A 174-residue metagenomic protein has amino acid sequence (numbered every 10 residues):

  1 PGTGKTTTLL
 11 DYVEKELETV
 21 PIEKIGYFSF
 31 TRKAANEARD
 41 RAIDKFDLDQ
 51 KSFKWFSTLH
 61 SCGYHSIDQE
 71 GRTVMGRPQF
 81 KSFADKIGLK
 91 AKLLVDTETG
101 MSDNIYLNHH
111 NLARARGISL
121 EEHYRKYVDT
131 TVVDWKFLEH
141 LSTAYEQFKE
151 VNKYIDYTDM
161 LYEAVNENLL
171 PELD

Functional and structural regions predicted by a protein language model:
P1-T73: P-loop NTPase Walker
T7, F56, Q69, G76 (+2 more regions): Extended, compositionally biased low-complexity polar/Lys-Gly-rich tracts and adjacent boundary/linker regions are
T8, K24, D96-D174: Accessory N-terminal region flanking or inserted into the helicase ATPase core in nucleic-acid motor proteins
E16, A42, F46, A84 (+2 more regions): Hydrophobic, Leu/Ile/Phe/Ala-enriched alpha-helical segments that form helix-helix packing faces
E16-L17, A42, A84-I87, M160 (+1 more regions): Alpha-helix C-terminal capping segments
S52-F53, T58, R77-D85, D134-W135 (+2 more regions): SF2 helicase/translocase NTPase motor core, specifically the RecA-like lobe 1 inter-motif segment between Walker
G63, T73-T99: Conserved phosphoryl-transfer catalytic core
